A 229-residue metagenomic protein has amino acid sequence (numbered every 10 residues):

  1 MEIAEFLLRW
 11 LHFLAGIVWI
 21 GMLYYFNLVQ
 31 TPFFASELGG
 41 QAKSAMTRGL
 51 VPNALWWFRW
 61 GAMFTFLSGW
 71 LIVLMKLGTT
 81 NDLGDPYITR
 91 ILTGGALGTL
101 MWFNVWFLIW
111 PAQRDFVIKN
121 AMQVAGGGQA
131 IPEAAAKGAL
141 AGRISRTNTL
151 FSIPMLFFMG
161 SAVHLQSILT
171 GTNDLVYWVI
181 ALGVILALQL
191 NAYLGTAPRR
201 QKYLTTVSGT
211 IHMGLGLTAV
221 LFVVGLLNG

Functional and structural regions predicted by a protein language model:
M1-G229: Polytopic transmembrane helical bundles with strong interfacial aromatic enrichment
